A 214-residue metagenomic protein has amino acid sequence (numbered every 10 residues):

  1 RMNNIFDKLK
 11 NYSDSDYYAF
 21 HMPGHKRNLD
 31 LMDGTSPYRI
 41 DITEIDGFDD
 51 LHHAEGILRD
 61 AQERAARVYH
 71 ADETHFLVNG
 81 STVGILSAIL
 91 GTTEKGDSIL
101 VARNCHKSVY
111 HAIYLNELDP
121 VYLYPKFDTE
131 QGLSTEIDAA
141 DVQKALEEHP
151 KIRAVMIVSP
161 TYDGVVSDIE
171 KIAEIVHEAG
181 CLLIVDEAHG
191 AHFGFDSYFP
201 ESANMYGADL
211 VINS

Functional and structural regions predicted by a protein language model:
R1, R27, R39, R59 (+3 more regions): Arginine residue identity/basic-tract feature
R1-G56: N-terminal "arm"/small-domain region of PLP-dependent enzymes with the aminotransferase-like
I5-K10, M32, V68-A71, S81-S214: Conserved PLP-enzyme active-site core in the AAT-like
P37-V83: Conserved N-terminal alpha-helix of the aminotransferase class I/II PLP-enzyme fold
